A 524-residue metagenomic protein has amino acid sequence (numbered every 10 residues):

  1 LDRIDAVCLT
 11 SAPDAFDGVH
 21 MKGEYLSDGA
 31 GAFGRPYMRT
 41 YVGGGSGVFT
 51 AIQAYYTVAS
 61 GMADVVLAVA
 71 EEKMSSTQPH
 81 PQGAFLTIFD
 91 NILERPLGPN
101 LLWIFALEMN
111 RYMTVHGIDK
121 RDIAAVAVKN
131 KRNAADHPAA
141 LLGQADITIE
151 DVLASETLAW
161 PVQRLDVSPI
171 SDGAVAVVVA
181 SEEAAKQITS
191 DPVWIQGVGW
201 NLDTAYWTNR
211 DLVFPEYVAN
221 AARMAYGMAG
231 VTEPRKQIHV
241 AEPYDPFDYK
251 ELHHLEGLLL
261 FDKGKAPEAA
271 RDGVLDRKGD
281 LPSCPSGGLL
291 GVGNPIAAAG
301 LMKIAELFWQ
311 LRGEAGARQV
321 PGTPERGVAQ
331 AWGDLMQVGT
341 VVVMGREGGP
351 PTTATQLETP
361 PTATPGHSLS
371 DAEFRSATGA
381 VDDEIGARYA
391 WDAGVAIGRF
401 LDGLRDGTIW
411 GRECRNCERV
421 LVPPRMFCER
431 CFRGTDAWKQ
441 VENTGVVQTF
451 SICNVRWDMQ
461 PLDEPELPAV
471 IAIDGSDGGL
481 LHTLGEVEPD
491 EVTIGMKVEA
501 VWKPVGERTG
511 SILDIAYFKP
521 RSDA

Functional and structural regions predicted by a protein language model:
L1-D5, M113-G117, A222-Q237, A315: Phosphate/pyrophosphate-binding loops at sites that engage ATP/ADP/AMP, CoA/4′-phosphopantetheine, polyphosphate
P13-V69, K73-I104, G143-P169, N201-D203 (+2 more regions): Conserved catalytic cysteine-centered active-site region of acyl-thioester-dependent Claisen-condensing enzymes
D14-L26, W207-D211, Y244-E268, G279 (+2 more regions): Short glycine/threonine-rich loop-to-helix capping motif typified by GTGT followed within a few residues by an Asp-Pro
Y41-E72, L102-D136, V177-E183, P295-G316: Active-site-proximal alpha-helical scaffold in enzymes
T87, I92, A125, T157-M224 (+6 more regions): Condensing-enzyme catalytic core mediating Claisen C-C bond formation in acyl metabolism
G349-W410, I515-R521: A broadly conserved sequence feature marking short terminus-proximal activation segments in nucleic acid-centric
E413-N416, F427-R433: Short, cysteine/histidine-rich loop/knuckle motifs that typically chelate Zn2+
S476-A524: Well-ordered alpha/beta subsegment
